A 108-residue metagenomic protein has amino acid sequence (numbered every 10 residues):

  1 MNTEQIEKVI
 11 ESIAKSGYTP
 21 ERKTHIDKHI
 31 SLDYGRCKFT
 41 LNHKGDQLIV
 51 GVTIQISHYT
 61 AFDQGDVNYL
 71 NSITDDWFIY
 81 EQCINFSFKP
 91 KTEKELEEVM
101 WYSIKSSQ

Functional and structural regions predicted by a protein language model:
M1-R36, W77: Negatively charged, low-complexity tracts enriched in Asp/Glu with abundant Ser/Thr
N2, I49, Q55-Q108: Intrinsically disordered, low-complexity regulatory regions enriched in serine/threonine/proline and acidic residues
T19-V67: Amphipathic, interaction-prone secondary-structure segments
